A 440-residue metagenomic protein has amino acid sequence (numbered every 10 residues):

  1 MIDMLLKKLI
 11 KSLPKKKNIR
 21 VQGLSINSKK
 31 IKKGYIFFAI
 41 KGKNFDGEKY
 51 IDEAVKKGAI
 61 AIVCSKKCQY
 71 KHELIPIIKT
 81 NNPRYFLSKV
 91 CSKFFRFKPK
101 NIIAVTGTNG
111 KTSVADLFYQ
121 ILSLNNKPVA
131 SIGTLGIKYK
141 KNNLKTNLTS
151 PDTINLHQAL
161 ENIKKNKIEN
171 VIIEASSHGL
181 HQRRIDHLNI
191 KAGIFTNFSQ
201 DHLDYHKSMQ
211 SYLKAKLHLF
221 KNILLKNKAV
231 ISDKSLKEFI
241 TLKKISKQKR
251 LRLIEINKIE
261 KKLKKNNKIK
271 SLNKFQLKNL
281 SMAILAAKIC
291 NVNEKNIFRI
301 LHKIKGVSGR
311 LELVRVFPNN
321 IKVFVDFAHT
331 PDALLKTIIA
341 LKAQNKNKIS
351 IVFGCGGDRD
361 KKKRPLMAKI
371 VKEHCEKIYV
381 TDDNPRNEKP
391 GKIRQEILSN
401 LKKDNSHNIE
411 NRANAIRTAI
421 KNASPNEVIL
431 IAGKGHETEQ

Functional and structural regions predicted by a protein language model:
M1-K89, K93, K237, T241 (+5 more regions): N-terminal leader/targeting and accessory segments in enzymes
M1-N18, K30-I36, G42, K49 (+3 more regions): ATP-dependent carboxylate-amine ligase
L6-K7, C64-E73, K164-A175, G179-Q182 (+3 more regions): Acidic, Mg2+-coordinating active-site environments of NTP-dependent enzymes
Y35, A54, V90, V105 (+10 more regions): Residue-level signal for inorganic ion chemistry
I51-K56, K164, D186, K342: Non-catalytic positions within long, well-ordered alpha-helices that form the structural scaffold/packing of enzyme
I60-K66, I194, A229-K234, V352-G354 (+1 more regions): Short internal beta-strands
C91-G136, N142: Walker A (P-loop) phosphate-binding motif
G133-N155, A159: P-loop NTPase switch/communication element
